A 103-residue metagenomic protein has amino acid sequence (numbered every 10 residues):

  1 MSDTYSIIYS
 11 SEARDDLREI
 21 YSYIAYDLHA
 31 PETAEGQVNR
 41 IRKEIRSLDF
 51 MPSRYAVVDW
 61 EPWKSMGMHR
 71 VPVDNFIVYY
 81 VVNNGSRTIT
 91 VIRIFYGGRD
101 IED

Functional and structural regions predicted by a protein language model:
M1-K64: Basic, Lys/Arg-enriched alpha-helical interface segments
L28, H69-D103: Enriched for short, Lys/Arg-rich terminal
